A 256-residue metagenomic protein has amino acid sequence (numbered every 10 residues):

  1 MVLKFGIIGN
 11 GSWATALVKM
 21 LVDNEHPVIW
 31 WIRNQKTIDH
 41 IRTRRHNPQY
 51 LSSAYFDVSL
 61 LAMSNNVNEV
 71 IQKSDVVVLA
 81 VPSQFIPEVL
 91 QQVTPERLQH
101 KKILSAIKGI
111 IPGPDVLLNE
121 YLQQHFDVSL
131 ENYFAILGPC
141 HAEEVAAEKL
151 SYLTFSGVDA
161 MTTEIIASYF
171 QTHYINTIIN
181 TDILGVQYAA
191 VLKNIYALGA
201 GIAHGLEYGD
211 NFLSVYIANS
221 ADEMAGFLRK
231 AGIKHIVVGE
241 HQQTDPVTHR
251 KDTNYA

Functional and structural regions predicted by a protein language model:
M1-A54, L61-N65: NAD(P)+-binding Rossmann beta1-loop-alpha1 motif at the extreme N-terminus of oxidoreductases
S59-A62, I175: Short, conserved active-site loop motifs that form the nucleotide-linked donor/cofactor pocket
S64-Q72, V76-L150, I166: Rossmann-like NAD(P)(H) cofactor-binding subdomain of soluble oxidoreductases
F85, E96, H125-N132, L150-G239 (+1 more regions): Internal alpha-helical scaffold of NAD(P)-dependent oxidoreductase catalytic cores
V247-A256: Short glycine/threonine-rich loop-to-helix capping motif typified by GTGT followed within a few residues by an Asp-Pro
